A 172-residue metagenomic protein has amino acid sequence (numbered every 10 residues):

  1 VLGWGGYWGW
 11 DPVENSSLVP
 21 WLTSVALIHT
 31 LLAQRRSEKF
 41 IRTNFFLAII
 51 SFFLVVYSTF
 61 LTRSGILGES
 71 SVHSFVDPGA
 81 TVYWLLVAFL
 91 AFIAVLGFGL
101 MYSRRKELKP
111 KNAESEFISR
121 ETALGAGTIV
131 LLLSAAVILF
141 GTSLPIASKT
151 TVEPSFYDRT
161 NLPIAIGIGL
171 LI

Functional and structural regions predicted by a protein language model:
V1, G5-Y7, P12-Y57, T62 (+1 more regions): Conserved active-site neighborhood of enzyme catalytic/cofactor-binding cores
V1-S16, S64-L86, K111-I118, S143-L162: Membrane-interface interhelical loops and short amphipathic "cap" helices that link adjacent transmembrane segments
S16-L31, W84-K106, L131-A135, G167-I172: Hydrophobic cores of alpha-helical transmembrane segments in multi-pass inner/ER membrane proteins, independent
L31-R35, V56-T59, F98-L108, L139 (+2 more regions): Transmembrane helix-loop junctions and nearby membrane-interface residues
A33-I49, G79-W84, A113-A126: Membrane-interfacial loop-to-helix junctions in multi-pass inner-membrane proteins
K39-R42, F46, V87, T122-G125 (+2 more regions): Generic alpha-helical structural element
S51-S58, L96, A123-S143: Alpha-helical transmembrane segments of multi-pass integral membrane proteins
V56, V72, G97, S103-E121 (+1 more regions): Long, charged, mostly alpha-helical binding arms that flank functional sites
